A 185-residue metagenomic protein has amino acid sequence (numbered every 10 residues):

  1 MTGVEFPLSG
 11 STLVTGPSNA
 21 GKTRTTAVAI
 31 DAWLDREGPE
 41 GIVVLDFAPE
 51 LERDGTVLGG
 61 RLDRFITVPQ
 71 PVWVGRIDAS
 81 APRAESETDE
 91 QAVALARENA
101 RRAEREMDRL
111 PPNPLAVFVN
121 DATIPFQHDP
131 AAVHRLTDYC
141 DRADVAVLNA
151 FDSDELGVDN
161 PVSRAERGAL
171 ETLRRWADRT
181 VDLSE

Functional and structural regions predicted by a protein language model:
M1-G59: Glycine-rich P-loop/Walker A and Walker A-like loops and their local beta1-loop-alpha1 context in P-loop NTPases
E5-P7, D35-E37, D108-P112, D138-A143 (+1 more regions): Conserved catalytic network of the ASCE P-loop NTPase/AAA+ motor domain
S11-L13, I42-V44, P71-R76, D178-D182: Conserved beta-strand scaffold positions in the cores of enzyme catalytic domains, especially in NTP/NDP-utilizing
L13, A116-F118, V147: Structural motif
L45-E50, F65-Q70, V74-A79: A short hydrophobic beta-strand->loop->alpha-helix junction that borders the nucleotide-binding pocket of P-loop NTPases
D54-T67, P161-L173: Short, aromatic/basic amphipathic alpha-helical patches
A81-A132, T137-D141: Phosphate-binding/switch loop-helix module in NTP-utilizing enzymes
A122-E185: Replace "adjacent to P-loop NTPase cores in ATP/GTP-dependent enzymes" with "adjacent to NTP-binding cores
